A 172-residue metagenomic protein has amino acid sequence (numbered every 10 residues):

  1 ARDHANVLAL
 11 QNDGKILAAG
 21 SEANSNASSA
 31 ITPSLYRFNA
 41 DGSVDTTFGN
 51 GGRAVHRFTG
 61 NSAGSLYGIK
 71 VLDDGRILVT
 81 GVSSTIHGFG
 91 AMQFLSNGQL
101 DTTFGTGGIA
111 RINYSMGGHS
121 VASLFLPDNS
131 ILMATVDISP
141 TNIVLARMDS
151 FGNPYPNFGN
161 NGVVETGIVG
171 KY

Functional and structural regions predicted by a protein language model:
A1-Y172: Extracytoplasmic mature domains of secreted or surface-exposed proteins
